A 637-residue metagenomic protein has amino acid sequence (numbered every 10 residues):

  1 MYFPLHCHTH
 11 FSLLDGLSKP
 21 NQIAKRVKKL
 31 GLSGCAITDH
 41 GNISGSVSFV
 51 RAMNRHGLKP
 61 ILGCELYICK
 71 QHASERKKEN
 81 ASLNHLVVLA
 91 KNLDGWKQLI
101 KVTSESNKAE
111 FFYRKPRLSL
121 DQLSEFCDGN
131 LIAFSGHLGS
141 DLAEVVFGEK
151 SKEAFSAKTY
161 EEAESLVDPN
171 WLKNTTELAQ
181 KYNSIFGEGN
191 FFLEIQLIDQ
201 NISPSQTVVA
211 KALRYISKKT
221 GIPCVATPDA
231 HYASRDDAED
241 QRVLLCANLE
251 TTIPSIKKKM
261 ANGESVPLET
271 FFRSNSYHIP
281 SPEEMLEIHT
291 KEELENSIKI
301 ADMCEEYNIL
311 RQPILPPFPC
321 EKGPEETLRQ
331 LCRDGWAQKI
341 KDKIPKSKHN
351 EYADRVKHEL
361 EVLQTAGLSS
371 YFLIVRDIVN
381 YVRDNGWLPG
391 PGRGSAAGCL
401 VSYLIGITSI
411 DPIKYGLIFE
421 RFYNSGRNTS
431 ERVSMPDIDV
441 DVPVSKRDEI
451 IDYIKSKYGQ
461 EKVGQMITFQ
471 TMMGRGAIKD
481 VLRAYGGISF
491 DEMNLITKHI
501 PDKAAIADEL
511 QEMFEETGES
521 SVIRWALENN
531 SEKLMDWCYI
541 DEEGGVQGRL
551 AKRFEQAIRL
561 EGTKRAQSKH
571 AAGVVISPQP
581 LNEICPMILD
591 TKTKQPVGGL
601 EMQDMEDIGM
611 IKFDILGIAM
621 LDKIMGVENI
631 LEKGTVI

Functional and structural regions predicted by a protein language model:
M1-I637: Alpha-helical scaffold/interaction cores of sigma-54-like transcription cofactors and many family A DNA polymerases
